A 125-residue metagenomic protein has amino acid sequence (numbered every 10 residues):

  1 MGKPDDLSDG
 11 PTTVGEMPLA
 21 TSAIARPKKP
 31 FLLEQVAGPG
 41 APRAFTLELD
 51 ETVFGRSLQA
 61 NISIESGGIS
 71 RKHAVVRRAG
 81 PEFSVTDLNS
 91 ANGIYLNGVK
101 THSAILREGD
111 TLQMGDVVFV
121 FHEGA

Functional and structural regions predicted by a protein language model:
M1-E65: Intrinsically disordered, low-complexity acidic Ser/Thr-rich regulatory segments
A37-P39, G80, A125: Solvent-exposed strand-loop boundary residues in beta-sheet-rich modules
A41-V118: Forkhead-associated
F119-A125: Short, Lys/Arg- and Gly-enriched loop/turn segments at beta-strand edges
